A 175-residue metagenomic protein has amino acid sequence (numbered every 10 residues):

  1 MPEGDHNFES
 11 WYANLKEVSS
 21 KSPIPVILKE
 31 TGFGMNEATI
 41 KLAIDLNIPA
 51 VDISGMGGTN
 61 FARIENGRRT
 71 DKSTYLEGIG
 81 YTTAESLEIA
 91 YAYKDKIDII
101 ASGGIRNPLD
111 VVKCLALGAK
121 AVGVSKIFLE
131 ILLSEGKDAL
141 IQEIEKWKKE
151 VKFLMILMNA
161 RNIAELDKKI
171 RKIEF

Functional and structural regions predicted by a protein language model:
M1-P2: Active-site beta->alpha loop and helix N-cap motifs at the rims of alpha/beta catalytic domains
D5-S134, A139: Glycine-rich phosphate/ribose-binding loops and adjacent secondary-structure elements that form binding surfaces
F128-F175: C-terminal extensions of enzymes
